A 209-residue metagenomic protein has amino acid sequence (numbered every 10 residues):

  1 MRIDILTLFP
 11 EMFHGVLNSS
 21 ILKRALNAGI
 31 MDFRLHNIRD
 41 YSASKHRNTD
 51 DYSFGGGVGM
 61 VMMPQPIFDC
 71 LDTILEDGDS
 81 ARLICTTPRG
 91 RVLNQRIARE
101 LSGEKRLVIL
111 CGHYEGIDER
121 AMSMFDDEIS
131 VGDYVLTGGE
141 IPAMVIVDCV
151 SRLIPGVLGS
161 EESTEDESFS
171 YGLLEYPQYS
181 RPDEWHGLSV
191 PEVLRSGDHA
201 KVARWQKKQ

Functional and structural regions predicted by a protein language model:
M1-I74, R195, A200-K207: N-terminal nucleotide/polyanion-binding subdomain common to many enzyme families
D4-L6, R34-H36, R82-I84, L107-V108 (+1 more regions): Hydrophobic/aromatic beta-strand patches that form the interior of the parallel beta-sheet core in alpha/beta enzyme
S20-R24, R99-G103, M124-D126: Short, solvent-exposed amphipathic alpha-helical segments in soluble enzyme and RNA/protein-processing domains
I38-Y41, H113-I117: Short glycine-enriched loops at secondary-structure junctions
T49, F54, L93, L101 (+3 more regions): Short clusters of hydrophobic/aromatic residues that line enzyme substrate/ligand-binding pockets
M63-C111, D118: S-adenosyl-L-methionine/SAH cofactor-binding core of RNA-modifying enzymes
I117-F169: Structured adenosyl-cofactor binding patch, chiefly the S-adenosyl-L-methionine
F169-Q209: Long, charged alpha-helical interface segments
